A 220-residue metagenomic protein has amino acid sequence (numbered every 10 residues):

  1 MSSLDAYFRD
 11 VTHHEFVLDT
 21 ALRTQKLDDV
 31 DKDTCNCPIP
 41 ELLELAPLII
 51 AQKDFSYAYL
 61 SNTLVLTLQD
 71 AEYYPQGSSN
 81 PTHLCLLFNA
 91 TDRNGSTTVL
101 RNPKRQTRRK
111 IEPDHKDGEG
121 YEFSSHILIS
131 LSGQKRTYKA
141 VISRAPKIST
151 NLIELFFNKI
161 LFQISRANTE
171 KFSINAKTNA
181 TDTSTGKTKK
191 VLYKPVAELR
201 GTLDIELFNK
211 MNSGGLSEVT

Functional and structural regions predicted by a protein language model:
M1-R105, K147-T220: Terminal interaction module
V99-R108, S130-Q134: Acidic/polar residues at beta-strand termini and the immediately following turn/coil
K104-S124: Well-ordered mid-protein domain cores that form the structural environment of catalytic cofactors
G118-S143: Elongated alpha-helical scaffolds
